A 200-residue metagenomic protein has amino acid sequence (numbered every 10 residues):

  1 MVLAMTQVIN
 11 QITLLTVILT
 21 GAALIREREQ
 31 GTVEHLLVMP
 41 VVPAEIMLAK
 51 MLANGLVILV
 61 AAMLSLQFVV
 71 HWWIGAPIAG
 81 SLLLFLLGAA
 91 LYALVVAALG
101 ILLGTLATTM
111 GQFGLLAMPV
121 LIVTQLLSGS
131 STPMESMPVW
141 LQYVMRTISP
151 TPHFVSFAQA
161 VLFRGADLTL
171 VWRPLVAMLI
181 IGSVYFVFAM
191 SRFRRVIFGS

Functional and structural regions predicted by a protein language model:
M1-M63, W72-L82, F163-S200: Transmembrane helix-boundary elements of multi-pass transport/secretion proteins, especially ABC-type permease modules
L56, Q67, P77-S200: Membrane-spanning alpha-helical segments of multipass transporters and channels
